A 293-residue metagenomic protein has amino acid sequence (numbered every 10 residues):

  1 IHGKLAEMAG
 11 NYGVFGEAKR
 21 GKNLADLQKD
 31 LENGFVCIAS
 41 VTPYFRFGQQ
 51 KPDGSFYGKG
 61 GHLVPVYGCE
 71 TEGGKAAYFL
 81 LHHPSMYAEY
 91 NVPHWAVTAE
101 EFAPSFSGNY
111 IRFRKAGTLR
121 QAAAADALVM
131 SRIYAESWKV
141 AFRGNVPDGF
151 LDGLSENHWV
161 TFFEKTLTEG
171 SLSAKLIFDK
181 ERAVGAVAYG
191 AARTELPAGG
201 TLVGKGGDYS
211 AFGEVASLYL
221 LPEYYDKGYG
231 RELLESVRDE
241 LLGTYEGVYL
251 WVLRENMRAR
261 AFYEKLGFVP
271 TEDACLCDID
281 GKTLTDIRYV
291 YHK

Functional and structural regions predicted by a protein language model:
I1-G21, N33, I111: Cysteine-nucleophile protease catalytic domains, especially the papain-like/related folds used in DUB/UBL proteases
R20-L81: Active-site-adjacent substructure of cysteine-protease-like catalytic cores
G34-F35, L172, Y245: Short, high-confidence coil segments that cap the C-terminus of an alpha-helix and link into the following beta-strand
Y57-G58, Y67-G117: Noncatalytic regulatory segments and standalone regulatory/sensor domains
T71-A77, K180-R182, D280-K282: Short, solvent-exposed loop/turn segments that connect beta-strands within catalytic domains and beta-strand-rich
Q121-A127, S131-G144, G149-E223, L234-S236 (+2 more regions): Acetyl-CoA-dependent GNAT
K175, Y209-G213, E246-R260, E264-K293: C-terminal "cap" of GNAT-fold acetyltransferases
S217-E235, R254-A261, K265-L266: Conserved glycine-rich acetyl-CoA-binding loop
